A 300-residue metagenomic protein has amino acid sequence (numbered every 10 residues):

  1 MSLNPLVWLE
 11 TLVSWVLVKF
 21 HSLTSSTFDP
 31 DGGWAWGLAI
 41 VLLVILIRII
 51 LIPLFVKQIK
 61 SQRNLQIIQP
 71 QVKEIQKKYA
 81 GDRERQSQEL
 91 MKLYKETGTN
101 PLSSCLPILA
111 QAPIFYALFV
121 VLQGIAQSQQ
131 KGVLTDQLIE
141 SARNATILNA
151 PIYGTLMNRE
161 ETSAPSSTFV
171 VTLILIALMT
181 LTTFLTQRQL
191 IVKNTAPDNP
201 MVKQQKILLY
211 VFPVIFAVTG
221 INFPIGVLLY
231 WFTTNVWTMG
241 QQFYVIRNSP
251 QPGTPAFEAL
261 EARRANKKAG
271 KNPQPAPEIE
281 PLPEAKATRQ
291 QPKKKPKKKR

Functional and structural regions predicted by a protein language model:
M1-R300: Helix-loop-helix
